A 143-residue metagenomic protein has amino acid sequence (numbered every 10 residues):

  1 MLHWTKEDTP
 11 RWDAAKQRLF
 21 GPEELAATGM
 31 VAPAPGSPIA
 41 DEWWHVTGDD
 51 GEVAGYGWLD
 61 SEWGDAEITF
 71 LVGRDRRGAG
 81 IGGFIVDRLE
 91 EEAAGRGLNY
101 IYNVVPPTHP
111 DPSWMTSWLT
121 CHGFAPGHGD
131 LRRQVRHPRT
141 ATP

Functional and structural regions predicted by a protein language model:
M1-P10, R136-P143: Conserved N-terminal entry element of GNAT/NAT acetyltransferase domains
L2, R11-A14, F84, R88: Alpha-helical elements of Rossmann-like donor-binding domains used by nucleotide-donor carbohydrate transfer enzymes
T5-D65: Acetyl-CoA-dependent GNAT
W63-E67, H128-D130: A generic structural signal for beta-strand entry/edge sites
T69-G78, P107-T108: A short, internal acetyl-CoA/4′-phosphopantetheine-binding micro-motif in the GNAT/acyltransferase core
G78-G95, S117: Conserved acetyl-CoA-binding loop-helix of GNAT-fold acetyltransferases
A93-T108: Conserved GNAT acetyl-CoA-binding A-motif
P112-T116, T120-P143: C-terminal "cap" of GNAT-fold acetyltransferases
